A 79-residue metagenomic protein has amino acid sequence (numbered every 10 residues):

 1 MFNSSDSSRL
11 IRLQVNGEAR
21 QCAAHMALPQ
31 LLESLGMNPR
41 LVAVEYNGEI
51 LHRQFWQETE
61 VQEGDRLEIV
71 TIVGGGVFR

Functional and structural regions predicted by a protein language model:
M1-R79: Ubiquitin-like/PB1-type beta-grasp interaction modules and other compact soluble beta-rich domains
